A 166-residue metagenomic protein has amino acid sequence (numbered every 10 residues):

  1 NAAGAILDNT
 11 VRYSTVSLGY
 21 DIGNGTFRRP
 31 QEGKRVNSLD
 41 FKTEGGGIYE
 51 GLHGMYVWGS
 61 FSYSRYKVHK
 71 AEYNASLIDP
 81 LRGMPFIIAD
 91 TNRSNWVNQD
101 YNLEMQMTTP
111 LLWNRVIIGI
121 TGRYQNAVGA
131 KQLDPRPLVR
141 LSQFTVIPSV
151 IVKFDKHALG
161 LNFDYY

Functional and structural regions predicted by a protein language model:
T10-V16, H53-G59, N114-I118, D155-L161: Outer-envelope beta-barrel architecture signal
S14-I22, G59-R65, I120-N126, L161-Y165: Transmembrane beta-barrel strands of outer-membrane/channel proteins
G25-F27, Y66-E72, G129-L133: Outer-membrane beta-barrel proteins
R28-G33, I88-R93, A130-P137: Extracellular loop and loop/strand-boundary signature of outer-membrane beta-barrel proteins
R35-T43, V97-L103, P135-V146: Residues that define the transmembrane beta-barrel architecture of outer-membrane proteins
T43-Y49, L103-T109, V146-V152: Residues on the lipid-exposed face of transmembrane beta-strands in outer-membrane beta-barrel proteins
Y73-I87, F163-Y166: Short, flexible helix-coil linker/hinge segments at the edges of structured domains or between repeats
T108-K131, Q143-F144: Surface-exposed extracellular loop regions of Gram-negative outer-membrane beta-barrel proteins
